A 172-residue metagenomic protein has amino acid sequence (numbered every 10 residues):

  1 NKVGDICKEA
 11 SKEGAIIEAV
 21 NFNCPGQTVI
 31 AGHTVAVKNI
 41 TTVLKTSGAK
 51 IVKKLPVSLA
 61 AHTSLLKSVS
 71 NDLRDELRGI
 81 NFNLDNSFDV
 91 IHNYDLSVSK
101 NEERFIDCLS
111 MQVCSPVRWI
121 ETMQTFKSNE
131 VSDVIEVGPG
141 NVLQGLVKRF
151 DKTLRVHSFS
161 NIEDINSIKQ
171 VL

Functional and structural regions predicted by a protein language model:
N1-R149, H157-S158, E163-N166, L172: Acyltransferase
